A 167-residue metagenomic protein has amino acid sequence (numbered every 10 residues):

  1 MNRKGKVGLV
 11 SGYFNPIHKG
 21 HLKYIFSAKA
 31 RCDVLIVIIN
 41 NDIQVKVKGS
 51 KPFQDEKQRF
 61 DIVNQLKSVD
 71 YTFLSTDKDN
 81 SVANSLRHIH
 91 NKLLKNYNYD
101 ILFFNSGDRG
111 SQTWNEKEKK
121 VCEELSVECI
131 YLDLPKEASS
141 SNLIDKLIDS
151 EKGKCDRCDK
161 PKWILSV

Functional and structural regions predicted by a protein language model:
M1-V167: Nucleotidyltransferase catalytic core that binds NTPs
